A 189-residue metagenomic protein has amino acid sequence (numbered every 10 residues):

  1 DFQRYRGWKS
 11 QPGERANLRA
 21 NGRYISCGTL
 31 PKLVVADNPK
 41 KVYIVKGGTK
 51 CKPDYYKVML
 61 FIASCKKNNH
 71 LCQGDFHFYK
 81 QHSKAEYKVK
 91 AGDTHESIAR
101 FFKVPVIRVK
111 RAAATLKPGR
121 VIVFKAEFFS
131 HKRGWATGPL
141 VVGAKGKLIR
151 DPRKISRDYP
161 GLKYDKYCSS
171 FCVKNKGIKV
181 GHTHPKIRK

Functional and structural regions predicted by a protein language model:
D1, Q73, K189: His-enriched metal-coordination microenvironments in redox/metal-binding proteins
D1-A20: Active-site nucleophile-adjacent alpha helix/oxyanion-hole segment immediately C-terminal to the catalytic cysteine
F2, D37, F101, P105 (+1 more regions): Structured segments of extracytoplasmic/periplasmic soluble domains in secreted or envelope-associated proteins
A16-R23, K103-I107: Short, flexible N-terminal segments of the mature chain
L18-A85, R120-A136: ...with weaker cross-activation on analogous glycine-rich loops/strands in unrelated enzymes
A85-P105: Primarily a LysM-type cell-wall glycan-binding module
K90-D93, V106-V121: Short acidic, glycine/serine/threonine-rich helix-capping segments at coil-helix boundaries
V121-K189: Active-site or metal-binding loop neighborhoods of secreted/extracellular toxin and effector enzymes
